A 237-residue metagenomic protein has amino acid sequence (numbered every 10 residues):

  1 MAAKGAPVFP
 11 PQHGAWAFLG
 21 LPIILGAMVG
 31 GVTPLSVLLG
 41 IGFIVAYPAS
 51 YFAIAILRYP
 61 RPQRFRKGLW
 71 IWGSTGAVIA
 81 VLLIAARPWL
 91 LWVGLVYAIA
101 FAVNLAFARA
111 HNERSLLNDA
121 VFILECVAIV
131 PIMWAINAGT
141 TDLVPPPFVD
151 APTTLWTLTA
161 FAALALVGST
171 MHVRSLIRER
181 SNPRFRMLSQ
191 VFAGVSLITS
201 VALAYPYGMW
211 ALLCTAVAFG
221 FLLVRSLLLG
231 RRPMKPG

Functional and structural regions predicted by a protein language model:
M1-G94: N-terminal topogenic module of multi-pass integral membrane proteins
M1-W16, P60-G68, L105-L124, L176-F192 (+1 more regions): Interhelical loop and helix-boundary elements at the membrane-water interface of polytopic inner-membrane proteins
G20-I23, G68-V78, A120-A135, M187-S200 (+1 more regions): Small-residue-rich segments of transmembrane alpha-helices in multi-pass membrane proteins, especially helix faces
I24-L39, A80-W92, A128-L158, T199-L212: Helix-coil boundary and interhelical linker segments in multi-pass alpha-helical membrane proteins
G42-F52, A98-A108, C126-A128, F161-H172 (+1 more regions): Alpha-helical transmembrane segments and their membrane-interface exit regions
V78-M133: Hydrophobic alpha-helical segments and helix pairs
L124-A193: Long hydrophobic alpha-helical segments that form multi-pass transmembrane helix bundles in integral membrane proteins
R186-G237: Glycine/small-residue-rich hydrophobic helix-like segments
